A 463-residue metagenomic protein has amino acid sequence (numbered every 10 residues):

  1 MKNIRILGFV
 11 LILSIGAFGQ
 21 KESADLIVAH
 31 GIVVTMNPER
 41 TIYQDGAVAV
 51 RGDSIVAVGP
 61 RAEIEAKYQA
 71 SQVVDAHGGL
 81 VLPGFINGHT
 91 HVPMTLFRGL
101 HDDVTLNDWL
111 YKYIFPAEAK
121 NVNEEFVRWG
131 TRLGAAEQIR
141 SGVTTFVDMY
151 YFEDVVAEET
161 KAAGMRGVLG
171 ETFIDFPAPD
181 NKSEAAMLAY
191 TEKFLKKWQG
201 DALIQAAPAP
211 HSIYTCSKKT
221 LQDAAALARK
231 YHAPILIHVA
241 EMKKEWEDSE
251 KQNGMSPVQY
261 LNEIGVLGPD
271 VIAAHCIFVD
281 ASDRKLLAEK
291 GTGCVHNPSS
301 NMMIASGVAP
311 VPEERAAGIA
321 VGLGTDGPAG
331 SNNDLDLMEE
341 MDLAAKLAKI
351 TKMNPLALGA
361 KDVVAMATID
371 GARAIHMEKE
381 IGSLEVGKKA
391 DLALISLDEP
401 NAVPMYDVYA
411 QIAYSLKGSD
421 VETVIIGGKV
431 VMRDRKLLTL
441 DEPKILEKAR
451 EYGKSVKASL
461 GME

Functional and structural regions predicted by a protein language model:
N3-I12, A17-G46, V50-R61, K67 (+1 more regions): Active-site microenvironment of metallo-dependent hydrolases
Q20, V155-I277, R284: Metal-coordinating catalytic core of metallo-dependent amide/deamination hydrolases
E22-H30, E65-W109, R132-R140: Replace "His-x-His-based motif
I86-T90, F146-V147, G167-G170, A206-P210 (+4 more regions): Hydrophobic faces of well-ordered beta-strands that scaffold small-molecule active sites in alpha/beta enzyme cores
L96-W129, R166-A185, K243-D270, K290-G293 (+2 more regions): Active-site gating loops and adjacent loop-to-helix segments of metal-dependent hydrolytic enzymes
R98-M165, M187-G200, R450-S455: Alpha-helical scaffold segments that flank or form the walls of functional sites
V147-Y150, A207-D223, M302-A305, A374-H376: Active-site glycine- and acidic-residue-rich loops that bind and position anionic ligands or nucleotide-like cofactors
E263-D270, P312-P400, A413-K417: His/Asp/Glu-enriched, well-ordered alpha-helical/loop segment that forms or immediately abuts the divalent-metal
